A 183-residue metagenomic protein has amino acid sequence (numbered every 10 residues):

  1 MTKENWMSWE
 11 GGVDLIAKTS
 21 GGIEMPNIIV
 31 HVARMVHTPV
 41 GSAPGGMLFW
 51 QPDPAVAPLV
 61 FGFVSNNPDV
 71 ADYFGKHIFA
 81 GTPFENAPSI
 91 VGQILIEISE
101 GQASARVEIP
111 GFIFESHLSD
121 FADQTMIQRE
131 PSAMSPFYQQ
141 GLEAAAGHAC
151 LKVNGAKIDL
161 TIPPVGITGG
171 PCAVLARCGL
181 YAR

Functional and structural regions predicted by a protein language model:
M1-R183: Targeting-peptide/extracellular-domain and disordered-appendage signature
